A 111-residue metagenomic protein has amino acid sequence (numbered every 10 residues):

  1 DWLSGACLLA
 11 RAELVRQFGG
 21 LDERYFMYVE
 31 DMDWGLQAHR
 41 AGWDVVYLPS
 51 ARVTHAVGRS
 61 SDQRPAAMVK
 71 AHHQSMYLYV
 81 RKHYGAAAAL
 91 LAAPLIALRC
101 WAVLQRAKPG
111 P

Functional and structural regions predicted by a protein language model:
D1-Q17: A recurrent flexible, glycine/aromatic-enriched loop bordering the glycosyltransferase active site that acts as
L9, F26, D33: A short, conserved beta-strand element in the Rossmann-like catalytic core that flanks the donor/metal-binding loop
V15-R16, F26, T54: Nucleotide phosphate-binding site architecture
G20-E23: Conserved nucleotide-sugar donor-binding catalytic segment
V29, D33-G110: Active-site-adjacent helix/loop segment of glycosyltransferases that harbors family-specific signature motifs
